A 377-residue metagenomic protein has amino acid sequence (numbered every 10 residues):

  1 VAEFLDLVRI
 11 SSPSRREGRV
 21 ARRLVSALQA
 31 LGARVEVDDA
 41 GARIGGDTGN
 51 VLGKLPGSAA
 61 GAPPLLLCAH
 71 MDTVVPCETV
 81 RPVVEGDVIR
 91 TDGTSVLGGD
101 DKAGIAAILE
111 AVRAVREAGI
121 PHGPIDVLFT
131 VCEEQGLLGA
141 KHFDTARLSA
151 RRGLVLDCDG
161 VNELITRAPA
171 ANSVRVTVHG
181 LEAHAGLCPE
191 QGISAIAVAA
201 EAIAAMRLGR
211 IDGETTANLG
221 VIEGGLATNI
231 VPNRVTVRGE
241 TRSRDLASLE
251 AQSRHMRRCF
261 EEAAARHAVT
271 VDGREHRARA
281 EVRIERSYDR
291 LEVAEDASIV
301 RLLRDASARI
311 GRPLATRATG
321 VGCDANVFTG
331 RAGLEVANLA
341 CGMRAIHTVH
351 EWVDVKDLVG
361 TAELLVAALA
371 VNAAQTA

Functional and structural regions predicted by a protein language model:
V1-R15, R286, R344-H347: N-terminal capping segment at the start of a domain
P13-A60: A non-catalytic alpha/beta surface segment that caps or lines the substrate-entry region of metallo-dependent hydrolase
A21, D47-N50, K54, A60-P124 (+4 more regions): Active-site metal-coordination/substrate-binding segment of hydrolases, especially metallo-dependent peptidases
G41-R43, M71-T73, L128-G136, C158-G160 (+2 more regions): Acidic, glycine-rich active-site loops and adjacent beta-strand->loop/helix elements that engage anionic groups
D72-D87, I165-T177, R304-D305, A337: Acidic-glycine-rich active-site phosphate/pyrophosphate-binding loop
V83-V96, T177-A183, I310-G311, M343-H347: Glycine/charged-rich beta-loop-alpha catalytic/anionic-binding loops adjacent to active sites
G93-P169, I211, A217, T228-N229 (+1 more regions): Acidic/histidine-rich catalytic neighborhood of metal-dependent amide-processing enzymes
A195-A377: Metal-dependent amide/peptide-bond hydrolase catalytic core, centered on the "pita-bread" metallohydrolase fold
